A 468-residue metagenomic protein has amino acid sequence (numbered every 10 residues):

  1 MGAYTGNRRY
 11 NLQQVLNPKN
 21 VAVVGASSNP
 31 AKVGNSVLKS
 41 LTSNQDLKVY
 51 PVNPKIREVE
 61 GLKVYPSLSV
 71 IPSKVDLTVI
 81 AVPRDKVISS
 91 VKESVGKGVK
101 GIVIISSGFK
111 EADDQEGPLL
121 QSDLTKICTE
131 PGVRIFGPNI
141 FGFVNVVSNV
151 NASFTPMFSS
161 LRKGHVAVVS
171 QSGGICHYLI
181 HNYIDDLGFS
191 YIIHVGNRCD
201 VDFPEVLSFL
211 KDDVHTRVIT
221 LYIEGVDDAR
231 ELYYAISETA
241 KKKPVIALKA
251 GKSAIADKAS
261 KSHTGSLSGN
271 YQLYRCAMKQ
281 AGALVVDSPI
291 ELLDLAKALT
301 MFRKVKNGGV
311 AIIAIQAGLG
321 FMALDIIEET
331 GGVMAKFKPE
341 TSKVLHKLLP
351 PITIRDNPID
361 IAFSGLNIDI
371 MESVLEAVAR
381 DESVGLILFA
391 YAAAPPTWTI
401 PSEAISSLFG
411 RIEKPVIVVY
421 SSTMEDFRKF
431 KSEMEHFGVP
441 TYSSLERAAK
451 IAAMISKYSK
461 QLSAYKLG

Functional and structural regions predicted by a protein language model:
M1-G468: Catalytic-core regions of core metabolic enzymes, especially those transforming organic acids/acyl-group intermediates
